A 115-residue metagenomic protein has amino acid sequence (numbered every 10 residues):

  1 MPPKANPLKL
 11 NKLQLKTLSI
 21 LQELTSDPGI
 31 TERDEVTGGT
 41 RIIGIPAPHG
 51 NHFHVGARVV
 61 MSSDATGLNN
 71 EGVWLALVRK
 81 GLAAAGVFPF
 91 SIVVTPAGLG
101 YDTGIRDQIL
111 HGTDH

Functional and structural regions predicted by a protein language model:
P2-A65: Short, amphipathic alpha-helical interface elements at domain boundaries that mediate macromolecular binding
P3-A5, R79, A97-H115: Short, amphipathic alpha-helical interaction segments positioned at domain boundaries
I30, A85-P89: Short, solvent-exposed secondary-structure capping/transition elements
N51, V55, M61, G72 (+2 more regions): A generic structural signal for ordered alpha-helices
S62-G81, F88: Short amphipathic alpha-helical interaction segments
F90-T95: Minor-groove-contacting beta-hairpin "wing" of winged helix-turn-helix DNA-binding domains
